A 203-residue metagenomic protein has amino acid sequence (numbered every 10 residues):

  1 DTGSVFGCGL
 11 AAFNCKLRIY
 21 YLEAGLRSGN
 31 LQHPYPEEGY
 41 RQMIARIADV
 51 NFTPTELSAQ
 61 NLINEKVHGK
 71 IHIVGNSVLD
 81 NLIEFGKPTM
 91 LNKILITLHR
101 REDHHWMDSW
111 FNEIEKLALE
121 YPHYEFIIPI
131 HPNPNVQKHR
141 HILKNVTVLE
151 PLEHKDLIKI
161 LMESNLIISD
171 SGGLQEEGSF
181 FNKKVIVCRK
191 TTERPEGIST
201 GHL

Functional and structural regions predicted by a protein language model:
D1-I128, N133-L203: Nucleotide-activated sugar donor-binding and catalytic core shared by glycosyltransferases and related lipid-linked
